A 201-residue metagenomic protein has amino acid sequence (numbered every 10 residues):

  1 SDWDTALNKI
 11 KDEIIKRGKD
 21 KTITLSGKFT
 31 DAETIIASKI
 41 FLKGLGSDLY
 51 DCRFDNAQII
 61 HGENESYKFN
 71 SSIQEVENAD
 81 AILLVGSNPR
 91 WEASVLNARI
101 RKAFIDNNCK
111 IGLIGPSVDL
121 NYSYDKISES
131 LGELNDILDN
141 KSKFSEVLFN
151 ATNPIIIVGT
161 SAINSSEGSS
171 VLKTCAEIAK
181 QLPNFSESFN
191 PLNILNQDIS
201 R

Functional and structural regions predicted by a protein language model:
S1-R201: Catalytic alpha/large subunits of respiratory electron-transfer oxidoreductases, centered on bis-MGD molybdoenzymes
